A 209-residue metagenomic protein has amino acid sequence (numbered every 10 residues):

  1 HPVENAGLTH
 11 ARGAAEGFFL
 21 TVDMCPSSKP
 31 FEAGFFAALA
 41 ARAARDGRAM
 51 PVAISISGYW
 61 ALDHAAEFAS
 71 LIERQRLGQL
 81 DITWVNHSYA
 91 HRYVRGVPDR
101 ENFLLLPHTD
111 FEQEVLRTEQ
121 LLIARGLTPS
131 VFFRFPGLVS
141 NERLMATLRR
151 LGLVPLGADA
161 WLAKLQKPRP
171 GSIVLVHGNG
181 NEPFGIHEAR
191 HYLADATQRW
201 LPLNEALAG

Functional and structural regions predicted by a protein language model:
H1-F36, I123-R125, V139-G209: C-terminal active-site subregion of NodB/CE4 polysaccharide deacetylases
H1-W84, P129: Active-site beta->alpha N-cap acidic-glycine motif
D23, H87, P136: Active-site glycine-centered loops adjacent to acidic/histidine catalytic or metal-binding residues that shape
S28-A33, W60-A65, L104-V115, G137-N141 (+1 more regions): Solvent-exposed, acidic/flexible segments
F35-L39, E67-R74, E114, T118-L121 (+2 more regions): A general structural detector for well-ordered alpha-helical segments in enzyme core domains, enriched
A43-S55, T83, F103-V139, V174: CE4/NodB-like, metal-dependent polysaccharide N-deacetylase domain that modifies extracellular/periplasmic N-acetylated
S57-E119: Substrate-binding cleft of extracellular glycoside hydrolase catalytic domains
G58, A90, F135-P136, W161 (+1 more regions): Residue-level "edge-of-site" marker
